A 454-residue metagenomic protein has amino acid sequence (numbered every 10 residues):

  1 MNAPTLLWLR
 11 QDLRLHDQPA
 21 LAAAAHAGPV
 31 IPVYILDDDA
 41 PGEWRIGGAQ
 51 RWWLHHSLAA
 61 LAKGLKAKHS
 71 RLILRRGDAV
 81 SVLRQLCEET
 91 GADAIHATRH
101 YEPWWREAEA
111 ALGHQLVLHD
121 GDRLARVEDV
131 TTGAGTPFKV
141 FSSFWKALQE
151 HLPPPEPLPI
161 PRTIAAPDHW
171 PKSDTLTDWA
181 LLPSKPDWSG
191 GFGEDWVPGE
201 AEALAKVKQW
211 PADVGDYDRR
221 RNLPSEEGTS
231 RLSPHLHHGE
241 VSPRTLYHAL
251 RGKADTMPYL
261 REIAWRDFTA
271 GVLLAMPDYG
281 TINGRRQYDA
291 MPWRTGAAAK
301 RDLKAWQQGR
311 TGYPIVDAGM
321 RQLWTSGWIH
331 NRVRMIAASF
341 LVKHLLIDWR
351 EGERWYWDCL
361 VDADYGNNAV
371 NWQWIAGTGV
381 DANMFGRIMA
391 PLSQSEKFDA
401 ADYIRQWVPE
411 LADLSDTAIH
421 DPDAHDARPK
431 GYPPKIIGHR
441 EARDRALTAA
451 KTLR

Functional and structural regions predicted by a protein language model:
M1-E156, D255, R321, N371 (+2 more regions): Trp/Phe/Arg-rich N-terminal binding region typifying the photolyase-homology
A22, D317, M335, R440-D444: A broad detector of short, well-ordered amphipathic alpha-helices that serve as recognition/interaction surfaces
D38-G42, L61-G64, A92, P155-A165 (+3 more regions): A short alpha-helix capping/helix-coil boundary motif
R45, L303, K430-P433: Short coil/turn segments at secondary-structure junctions
Q50, L54, Q308, K435 (+1 more regions): Residue-level preference for long, well-ordered alpha-helices that form the structural scaffold of enzyme catalytic
G135-D289, F398, D402-R454: Glycine/tryptophan-enriched, flexible segments
S225-V408: Active-site-proximal binding-pocket segments
